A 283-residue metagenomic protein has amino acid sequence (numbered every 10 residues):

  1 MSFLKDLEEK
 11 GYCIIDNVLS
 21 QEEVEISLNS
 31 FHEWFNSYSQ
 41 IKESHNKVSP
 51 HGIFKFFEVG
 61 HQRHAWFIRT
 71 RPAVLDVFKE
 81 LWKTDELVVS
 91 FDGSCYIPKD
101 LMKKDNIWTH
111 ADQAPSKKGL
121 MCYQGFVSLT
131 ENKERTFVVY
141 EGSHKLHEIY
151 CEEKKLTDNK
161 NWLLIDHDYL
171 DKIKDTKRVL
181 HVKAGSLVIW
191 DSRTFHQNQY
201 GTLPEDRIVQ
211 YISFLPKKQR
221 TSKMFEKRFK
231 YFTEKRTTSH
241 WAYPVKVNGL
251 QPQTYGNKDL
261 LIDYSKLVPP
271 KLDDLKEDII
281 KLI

Functional and structural regions predicted by a protein language model:
S2-E9, D16-S116: Non-heme Fe(II)-dependent double-stranded beta-helix
Y12, L120-F126, E134, K177-V179 (+2 more regions): Extracellular structured ligand-interaction cores
L19-Q21, C95-Y96, A114, T130-E134 (+3 more regions): Short, solvent-exposed loop/turn segments at secondary-structure junctions
Q40-S44, R193-I283: Non-heme Fe(II)/2-oxoglutarate
G93, A111, Y123, V127-E131 (+1 more regions): Short, structured patches in soluble enzyme cores that scaffold and shape functional sites
T109-C122, D175-T176, V182, E205: A short beta-loop-beta micro-motif enriched in histidine and acidic residues
S116-K133, H181-A184, I189, S213-P216: Short, conserved beta-strand element in jelly-roll/cupin
N132-Q197: Double-stranded beta-helix
